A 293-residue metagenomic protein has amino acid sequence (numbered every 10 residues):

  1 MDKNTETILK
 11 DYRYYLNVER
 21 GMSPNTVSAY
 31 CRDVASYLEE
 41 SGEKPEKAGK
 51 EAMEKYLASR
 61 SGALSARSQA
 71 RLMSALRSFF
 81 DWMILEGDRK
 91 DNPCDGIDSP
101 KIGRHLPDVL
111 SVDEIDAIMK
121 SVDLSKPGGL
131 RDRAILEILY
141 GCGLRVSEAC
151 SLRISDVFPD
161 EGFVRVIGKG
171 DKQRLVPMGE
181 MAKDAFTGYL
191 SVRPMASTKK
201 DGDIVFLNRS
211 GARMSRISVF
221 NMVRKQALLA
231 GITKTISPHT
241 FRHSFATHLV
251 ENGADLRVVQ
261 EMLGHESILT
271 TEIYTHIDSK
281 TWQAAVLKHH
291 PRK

Functional and structural regions predicted by a protein language model:
M1-K293: Conserved catalytic core of the tyrosine transesterase superfamily
